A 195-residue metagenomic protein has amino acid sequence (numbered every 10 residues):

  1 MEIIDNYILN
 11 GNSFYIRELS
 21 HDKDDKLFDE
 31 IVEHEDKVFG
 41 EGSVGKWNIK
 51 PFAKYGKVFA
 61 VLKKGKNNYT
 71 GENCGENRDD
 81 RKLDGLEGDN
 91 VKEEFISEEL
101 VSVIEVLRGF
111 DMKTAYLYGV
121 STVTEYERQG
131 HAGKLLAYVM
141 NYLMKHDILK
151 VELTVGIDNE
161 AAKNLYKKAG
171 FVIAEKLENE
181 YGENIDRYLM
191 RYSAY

Functional and structural regions predicted by a protein language model:
I3, L9-G11, Y15-E125, L136-Y138 (+1 more regions): Acetyl-CoA-dependent GNAT
Y7, G11, E152, G156-E160 (+2 more regions): C-terminal "cap" of GNAT-fold acetyltransferases
K26, M112, G130, A161 (+1 more regions): Residues that form or flank phosphate/diphosphate-binding pockets in enzymes that use nucleotide phosphates
L107, M112-T114, K163, A174 (+2 more regions): A short, glycine- and basic residue-enriched loop/turn that sits immediately adjacent to a domain's principal
V123-A137, G156-N164, K168: Conserved glycine-rich acetyl-CoA-binding loop
M144-T154: Conserved GNAT acetyl-CoA-binding A-motif
H146, K168-A169: Structural motif
